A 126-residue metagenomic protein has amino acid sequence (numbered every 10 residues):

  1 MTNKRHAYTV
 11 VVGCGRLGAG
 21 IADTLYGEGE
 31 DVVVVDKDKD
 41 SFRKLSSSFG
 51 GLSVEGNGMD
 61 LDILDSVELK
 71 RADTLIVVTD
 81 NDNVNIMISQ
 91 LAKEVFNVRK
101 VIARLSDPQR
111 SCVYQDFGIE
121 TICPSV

Functional and structural regions predicted by a protein language model:
M1-V126: Cytosolic regulatory regions of ion transport systems
